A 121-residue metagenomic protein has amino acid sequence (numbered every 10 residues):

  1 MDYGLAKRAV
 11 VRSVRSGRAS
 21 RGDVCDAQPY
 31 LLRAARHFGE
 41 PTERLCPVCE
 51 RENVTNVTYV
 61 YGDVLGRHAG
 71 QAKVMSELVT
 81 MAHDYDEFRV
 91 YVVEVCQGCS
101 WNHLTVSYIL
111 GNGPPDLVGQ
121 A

Functional and structural regions predicted by a protein language model:
M1-D26: N-terminal alpha-helical interaction blocks
M1-R8, A35-L45, E52-V54: Interaction interfaces in information-processing and related assembly proteins
R21-R36, V74-A82: Short Cys/His-rich Zn2+-coordinating modules
P29-E43, N56, D84-V90: Short, flexible, mixed-charge glycine/proline-rich loop motifs that serve as phosphate/nucleic-acid-contacting
E43-R44, E50-D86: Short recognition patches in nucleic-acid-associated and regulatory proteins
C46-C49, V95-C99: Short cysteine-rich clusters marking metal-coordination/redox-active sites
E52-N56, N102-Y108: Short, non-ligating residues that shape and space the ligands of small metal-coordination modules and catalytic
V106-A121: C-terminal/domain-terminus segments
